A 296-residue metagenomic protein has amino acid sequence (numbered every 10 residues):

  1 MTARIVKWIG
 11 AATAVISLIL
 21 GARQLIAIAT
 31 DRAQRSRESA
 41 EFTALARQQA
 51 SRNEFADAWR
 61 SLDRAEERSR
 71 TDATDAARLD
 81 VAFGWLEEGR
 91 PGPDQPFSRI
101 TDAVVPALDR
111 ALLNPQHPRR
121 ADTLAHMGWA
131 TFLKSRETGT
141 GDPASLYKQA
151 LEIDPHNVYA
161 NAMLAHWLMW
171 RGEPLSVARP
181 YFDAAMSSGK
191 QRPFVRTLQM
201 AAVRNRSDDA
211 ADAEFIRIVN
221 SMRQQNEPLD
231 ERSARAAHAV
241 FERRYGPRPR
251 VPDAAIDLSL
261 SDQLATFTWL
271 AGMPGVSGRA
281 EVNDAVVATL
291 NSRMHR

Functional and structural regions predicted by a protein language model:
M1-E67, D72-V81, A285-V286: Membrane-aqueous junction of the first/signal-anchor transmembrane helix in small integral membrane proteins
E38, T71-D72, R120, N157 (+1 more regions): Residue-level recognition of tetratricopeptide repeat
A40-R47, S51, W59, D63 (+7 more regions): Amphipathic alpha-helical repeat scaffolds
S51-N53, A82-D94, G128, F132-E137 (+3 more regions): Short coil/turn linking the two alpha-helices of tandem helical-hairpin repeats
L62-D63, P93-N114, G139-L151, L175-S187 (+3 more regions): Alpha-helical repeat scaffolds
S69, P115-H117, D154, G189-K190: A structural motif in tetratricopeptide-repeat
T74-D75, T123, A160, F194-V195: TPR alpha-solenoid repeat register
A77-R78, H126, M163, T197-Q199: Canonical tetratricopeptide repeat
